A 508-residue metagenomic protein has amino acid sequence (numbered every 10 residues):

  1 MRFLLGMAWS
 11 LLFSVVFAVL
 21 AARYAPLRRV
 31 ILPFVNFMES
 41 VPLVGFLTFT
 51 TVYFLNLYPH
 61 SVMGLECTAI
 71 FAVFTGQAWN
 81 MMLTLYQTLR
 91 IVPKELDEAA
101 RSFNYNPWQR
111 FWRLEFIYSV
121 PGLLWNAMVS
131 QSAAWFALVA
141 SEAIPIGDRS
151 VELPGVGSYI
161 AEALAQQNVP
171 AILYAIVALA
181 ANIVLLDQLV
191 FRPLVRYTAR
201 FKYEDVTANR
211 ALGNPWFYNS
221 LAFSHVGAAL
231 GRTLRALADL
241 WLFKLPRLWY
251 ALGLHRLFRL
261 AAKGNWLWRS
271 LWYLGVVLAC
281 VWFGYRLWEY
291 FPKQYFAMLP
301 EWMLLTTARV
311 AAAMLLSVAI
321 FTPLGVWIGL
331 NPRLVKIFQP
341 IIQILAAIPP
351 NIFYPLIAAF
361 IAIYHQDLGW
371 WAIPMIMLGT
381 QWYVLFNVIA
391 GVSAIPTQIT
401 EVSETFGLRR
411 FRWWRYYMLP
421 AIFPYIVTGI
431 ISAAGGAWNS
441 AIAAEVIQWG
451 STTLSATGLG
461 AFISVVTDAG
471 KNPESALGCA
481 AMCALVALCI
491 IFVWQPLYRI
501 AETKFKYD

Functional and structural regions predicted by a protein language model:
M1-A8, A165, F243-L316, N331: Periplasmic/extracellular loop-to-transmembrane helix junction in inner-membrane transport proteins
L5-V35, A312-I342, P355: Transmembrane-helix boundary motif in ABC transporter permease subunits
A25, L173-W249, P332-L334, N472-D508: C-terminal transmembrane helix and the adjacent membrane-cytosol boundary/short C-terminal tail of inner/organellar
N36-G76, Q343-T380: Generic hydrophobic transmembrane alpha-helix motif, especially the helices
A72, G76-V92, E98, S119-A211 (+2 more regions): Transmembrane-helix bundle segments that line or gate the permeation/cavity pathway in multi-pass membrane proteins
T84-L123, A127, N387-T428, I463: Short cytoplasmic-facing helical segments at TM-TM junctions of multi-pass membrane proteins
P107-S141, Y174, A178, V190 (+4 more regions): Transmembrane alpha-helices
F136-V169, Y203, N439-A476, A481-M482 (+1 more regions): Glycine-rich helix-loop "coupling/hinge" segments at transmembrane-helix boundaries in multipass transporters
